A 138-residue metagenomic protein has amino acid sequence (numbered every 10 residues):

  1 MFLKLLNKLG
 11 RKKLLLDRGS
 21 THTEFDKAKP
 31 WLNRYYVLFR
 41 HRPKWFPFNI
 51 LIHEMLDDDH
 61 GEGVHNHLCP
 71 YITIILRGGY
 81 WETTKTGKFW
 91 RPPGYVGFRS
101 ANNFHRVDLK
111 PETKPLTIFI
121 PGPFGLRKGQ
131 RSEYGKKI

Functional and structural regions predicted by a protein language model:
M1-N49: A short, N-terminal "cap"/entry segment at the start of jelly-roll beta-barrel domains of the cupin/DSBH fold
K44, H60-H67, K85-F89, V107-K110: Short histidine-centered beta-strand/loop micro-motifs that create catalytic or ligand/metal-coordination sites
N49-H67, A101: Conserved short histidine dyad/triad with adjacent acidic residue
D57-D58, Y80-W81, N103-H105, G122-L126: Short, solvent-exposed loop/turn segments at secondary-structure junctions
N66-W81: Short, conserved beta-strand element in jelly-roll/cupin
T83-R106: Short acidic-glycine-tyrosine-enriched beta hairpin
F98, E112-K128: A short hydrophobic beta-strand segment most commonly corresponding to one strand of the jelly-roll/cupin
K128-I138: Extended, aromatic/histidine-rich regions of cofactor-dependent oxidoreductases associated with respiratory
